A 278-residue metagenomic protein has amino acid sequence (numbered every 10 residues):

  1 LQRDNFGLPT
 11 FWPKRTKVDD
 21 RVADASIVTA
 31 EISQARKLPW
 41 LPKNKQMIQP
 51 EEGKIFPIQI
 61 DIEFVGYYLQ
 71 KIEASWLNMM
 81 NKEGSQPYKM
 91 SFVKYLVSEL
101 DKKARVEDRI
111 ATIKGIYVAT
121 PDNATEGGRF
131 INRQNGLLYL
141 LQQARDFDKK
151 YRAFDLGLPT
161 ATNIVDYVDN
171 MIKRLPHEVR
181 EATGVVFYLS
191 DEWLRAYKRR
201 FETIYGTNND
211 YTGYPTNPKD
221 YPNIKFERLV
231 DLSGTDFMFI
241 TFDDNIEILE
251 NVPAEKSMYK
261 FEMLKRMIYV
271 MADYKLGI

Functional and structural regions predicted by a protein language model:
L1-A182, D191-N208, I248-I278: Flexible, glycine/threonine- and acidic-rich loop/arm segments that mediate assembly and lattice contacts in viral
G184-V186: Beta-sheet entry/capping signal
Y188-N251: Intrinsically disordered, low-complexity segments enriched in Gly and acidic/Ser/Thr residues that form flexible
